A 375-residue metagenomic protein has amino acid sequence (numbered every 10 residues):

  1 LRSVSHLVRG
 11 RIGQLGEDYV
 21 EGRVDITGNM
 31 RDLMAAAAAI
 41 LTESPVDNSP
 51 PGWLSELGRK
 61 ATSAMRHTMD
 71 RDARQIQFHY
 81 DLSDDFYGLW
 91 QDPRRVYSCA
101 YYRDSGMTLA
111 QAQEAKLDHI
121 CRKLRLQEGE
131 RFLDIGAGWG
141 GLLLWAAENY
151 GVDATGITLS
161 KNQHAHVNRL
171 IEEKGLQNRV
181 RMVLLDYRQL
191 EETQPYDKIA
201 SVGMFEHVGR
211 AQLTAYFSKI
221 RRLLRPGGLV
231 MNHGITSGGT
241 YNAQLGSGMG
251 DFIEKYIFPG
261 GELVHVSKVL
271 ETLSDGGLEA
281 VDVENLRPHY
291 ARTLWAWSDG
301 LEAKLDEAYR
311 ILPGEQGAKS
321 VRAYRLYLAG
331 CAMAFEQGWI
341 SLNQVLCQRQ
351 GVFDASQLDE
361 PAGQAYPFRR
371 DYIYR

Functional and structural regions predicted by a protein language model:
L1-Q113, H119: Feature captures hydrophobic
E128-G136: Conserved class I S-adenosyl-L-methionine
W139-Y150: Conserved SAM-binding loop of SAM-dependent methyltransferases across substrates and taxa, primarily the Class I
G175-Y187: Conserved SAM-binding strand-loop segment of SAM-dependent methyltransferases
R188-I199: A short acidic, Gly/Pro-enriched loop at the edge of an enzyme's catalytic core that lines a small-molecule cofactor
T214-P226: A short glycine-rich, Lys/Arg-flanked "PGG" loop and its adjoining helix->strand segment in the class I
G227-I235: Conserved beta-strand signature within the Rossmann-like core of class I S-adenosyl-L-methionine
I235-A355: Substrate-binding/catalytic lobe of Class I Rossmann-like enzymes that use SAM or dcSAM, i.e., the mid-to-C-terminal
